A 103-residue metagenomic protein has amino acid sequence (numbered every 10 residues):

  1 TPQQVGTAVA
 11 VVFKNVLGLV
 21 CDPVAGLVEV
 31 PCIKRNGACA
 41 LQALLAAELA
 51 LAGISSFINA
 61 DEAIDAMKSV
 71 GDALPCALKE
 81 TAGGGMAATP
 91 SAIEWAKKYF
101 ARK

Functional and structural regions predicted by a protein language model:
P2-K103: Functionally critical mobile loop/hinge segments
